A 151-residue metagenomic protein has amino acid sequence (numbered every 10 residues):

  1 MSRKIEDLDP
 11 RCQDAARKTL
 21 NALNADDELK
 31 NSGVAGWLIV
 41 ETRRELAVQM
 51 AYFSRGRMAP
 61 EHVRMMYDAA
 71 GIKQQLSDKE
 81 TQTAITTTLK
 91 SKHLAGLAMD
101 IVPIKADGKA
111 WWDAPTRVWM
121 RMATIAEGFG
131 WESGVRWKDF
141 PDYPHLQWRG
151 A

Functional and structural regions predicted by a protein language model:
M1-E41: Active-site acidic/histidine clusters and adjacent loop/turn architecture that either coordinate catalytic ions
C12-T19, V48, V118, M122: Stable alpha-helical elements in mature extracytoplasmic
E28, V34-A35, R57, G130-G134: Short aromatic/hydrophobic-glycine micro-motifs
A35-S54: Acidic helix-start/capping segments at beta-turn-to-alpha-helix junctions
E41, V63, R136-K138: Short loop/turn and capping residues at structural boundaries
R44-A47, R57-A59, A106-G108: Short, charged/polar surface micro-motifs in flexible loops or helix N-caps
M50-S91: Mixed-charge, low-complexity intrinsically disordered segments
K79-A151: Catalytic cores and adjacent binding grooves of peptidoglycan-active enzymes
